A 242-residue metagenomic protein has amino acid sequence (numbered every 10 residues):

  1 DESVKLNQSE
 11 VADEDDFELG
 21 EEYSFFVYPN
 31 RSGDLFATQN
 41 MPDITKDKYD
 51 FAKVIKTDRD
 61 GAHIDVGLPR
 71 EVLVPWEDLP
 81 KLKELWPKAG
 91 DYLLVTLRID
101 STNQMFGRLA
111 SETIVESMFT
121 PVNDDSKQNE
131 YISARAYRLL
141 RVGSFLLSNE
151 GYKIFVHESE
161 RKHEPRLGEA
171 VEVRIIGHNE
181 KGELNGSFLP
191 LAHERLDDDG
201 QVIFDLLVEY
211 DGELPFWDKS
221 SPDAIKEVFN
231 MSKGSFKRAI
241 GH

Functional and structural regions predicted by a protein language model:
D1-H242: Single-stranded RNA-binding regions, centering on S1/OB-family and related RNA-binding modules
